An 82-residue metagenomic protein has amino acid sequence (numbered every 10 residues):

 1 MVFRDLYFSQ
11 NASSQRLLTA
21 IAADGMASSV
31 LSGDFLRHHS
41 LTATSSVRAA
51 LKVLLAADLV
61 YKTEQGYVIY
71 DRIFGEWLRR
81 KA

Functional and structural regions predicted by a protein language model:
M1-T44: Winged-helix-like regulatory helical subdomains adjacent to P-loop NTPase cores
S28, V47, V60: Extended interaction regions within the primary functional domain
H39-A56: Short amphipathic alpha-helical interaction segments
L55-Q65: A short, conserved structural fragment
G66-R72: Minor-groove-contacting beta-hairpin "wing" of winged helix-turn-helix DNA-binding domains
I73-A82: Short, amphipathic alpha-helical interaction segments positioned at domain boundaries
